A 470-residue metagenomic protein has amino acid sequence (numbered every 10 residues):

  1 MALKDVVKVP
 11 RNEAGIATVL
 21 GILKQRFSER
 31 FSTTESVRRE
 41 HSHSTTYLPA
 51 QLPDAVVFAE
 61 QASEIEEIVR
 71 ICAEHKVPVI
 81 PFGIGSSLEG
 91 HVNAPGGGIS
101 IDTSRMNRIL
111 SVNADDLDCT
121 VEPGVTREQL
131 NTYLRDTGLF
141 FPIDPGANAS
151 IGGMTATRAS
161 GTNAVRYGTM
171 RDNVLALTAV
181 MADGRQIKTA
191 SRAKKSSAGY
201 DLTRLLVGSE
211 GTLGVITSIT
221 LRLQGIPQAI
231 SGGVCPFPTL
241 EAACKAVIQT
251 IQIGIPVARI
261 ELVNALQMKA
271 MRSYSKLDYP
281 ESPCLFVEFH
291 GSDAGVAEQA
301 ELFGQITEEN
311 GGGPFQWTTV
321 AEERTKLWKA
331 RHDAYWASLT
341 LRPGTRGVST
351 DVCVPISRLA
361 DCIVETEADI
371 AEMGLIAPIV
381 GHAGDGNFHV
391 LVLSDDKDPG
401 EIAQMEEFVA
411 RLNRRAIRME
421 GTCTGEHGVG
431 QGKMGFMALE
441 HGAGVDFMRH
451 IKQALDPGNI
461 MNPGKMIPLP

Functional and structural regions predicted by a protein language model:
M1-R70, S86-L117, A265-S275, A321-S349 (+2 more regions): N-terminal flexible segment immediately upstream of the FAD-binding catalytic core in FAD-dependent oxidoreductases
E29, I417-V429, G442, P457-M461: Alpha-helix capping/hinge segments and adjacent helical runs
S32-H41, G225, S231, P236-R411 (+2 more regions): C-terminal substrate-recognition/cap domain of FAD-linked oxidoreductases
R108-E261, M461: FAD-binding subdomain of flavoenzyme oxidoreductases
R185, M434-P470: Activity-critical C-terminal alpha-helical subdomain
